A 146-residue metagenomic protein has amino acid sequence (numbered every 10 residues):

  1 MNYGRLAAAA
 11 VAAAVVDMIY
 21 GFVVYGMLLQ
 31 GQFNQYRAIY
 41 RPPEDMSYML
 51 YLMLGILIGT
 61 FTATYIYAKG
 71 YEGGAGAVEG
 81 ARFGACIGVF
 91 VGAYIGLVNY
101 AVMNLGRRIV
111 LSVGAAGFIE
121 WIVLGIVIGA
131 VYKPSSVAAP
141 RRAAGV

Functional and structural regions predicted by a protein language model:
M1-V146: Juxtamembrane/disordered regions of integral membrane proteins
